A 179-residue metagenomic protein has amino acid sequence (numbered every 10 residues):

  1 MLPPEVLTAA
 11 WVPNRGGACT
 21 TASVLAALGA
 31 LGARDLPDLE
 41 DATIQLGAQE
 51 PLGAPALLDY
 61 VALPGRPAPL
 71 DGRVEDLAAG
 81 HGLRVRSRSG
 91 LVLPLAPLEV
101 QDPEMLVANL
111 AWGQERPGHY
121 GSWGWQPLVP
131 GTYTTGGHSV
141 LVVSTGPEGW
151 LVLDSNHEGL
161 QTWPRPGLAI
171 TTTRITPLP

Functional and structural regions predicted by a protein language model:
M1-P67: Active-site-adjacent structural segments surrounding the nucleophilic cysteine of cysteine proteases and isopeptidases
A26, A111-E115, N156-L160: Solvent-exposed loop/turn segments at secondary-structure junctions within structured extracellular/periplasmic domains
D38-E40, L77-L83, P103: Generic alpha-helical hydrophobic packing signal
P67-G72, T135-G136: A structural signal for well-ordered alpha-helical scaffolds and beta->alpha junctions
L70-P94: Helix-adjacent hinge/juxtasegments
R88-L151: Active-site-adjacent substructure of cysteine-protease-like catalytic cores
L151-L168: Short solvent-exposed strand/turn elements
P166-P179: Low-complexity, Gly/Ser/Thr/Pro-rich intrinsically disordered linker/tail segments
